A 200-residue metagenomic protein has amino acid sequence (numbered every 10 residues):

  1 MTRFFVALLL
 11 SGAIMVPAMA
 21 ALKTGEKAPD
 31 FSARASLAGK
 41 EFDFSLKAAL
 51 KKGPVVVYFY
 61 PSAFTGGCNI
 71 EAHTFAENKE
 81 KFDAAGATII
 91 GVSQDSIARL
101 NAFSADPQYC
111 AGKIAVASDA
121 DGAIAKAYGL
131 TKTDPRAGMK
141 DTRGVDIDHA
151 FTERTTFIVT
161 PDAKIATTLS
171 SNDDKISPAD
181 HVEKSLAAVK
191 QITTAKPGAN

Functional and structural regions predicted by a protein language model:
M1-F4: Positively charged n-region of N-terminal signal peptides that target proteins for export
V6-V16: Bacterial N-terminal signal peptides
M19-N200: Chalcogenol-based redox active-site neighborhoods
